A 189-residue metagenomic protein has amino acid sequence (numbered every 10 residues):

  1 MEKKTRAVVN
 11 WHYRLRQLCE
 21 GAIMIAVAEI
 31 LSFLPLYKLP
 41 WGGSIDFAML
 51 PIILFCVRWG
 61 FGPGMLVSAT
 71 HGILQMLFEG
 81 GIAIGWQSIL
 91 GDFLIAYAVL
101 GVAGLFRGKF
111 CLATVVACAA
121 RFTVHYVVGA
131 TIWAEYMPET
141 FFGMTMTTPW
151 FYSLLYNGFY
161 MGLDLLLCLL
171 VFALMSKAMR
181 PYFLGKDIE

Functional and structural regions predicted by a protein language model:
M1-I25, C111, T148-E189: Alpha-helical transmembrane segments and their cytosolic interface
E2-R58, G62-P63: Hydrophobic transmembrane alpha-helices
N10-Q17, G42-G43, A103-R107, F142-T147: Helix-boundary and loop/linker segments of multi-pass membrane transporters
I23, L66-I73, L90, L94 (+2 more regions): Hydrophobic residues within alpha-helical transmembrane segments of multi-pass solute transporters/permease subunits
L31-S44, T70-L105, Y126, A130-M137 (+1 more regions): Interfacial aromatic-anchored transmembrane helix boundaries in multi-pass membrane proteins
V57-W59, V102-R107, L174-F183: Structural signal for the C-terminal ends of transmembrane alpha-helices and the immediately following loop
G64-S68, G85, F110-A117, S153: Alpha-helical transmembrane segments and their helix-entry boundary regions
F106-Y126, D187-E189: Internal alpha-helical transmembrane segments of multi-pass membrane proteins
